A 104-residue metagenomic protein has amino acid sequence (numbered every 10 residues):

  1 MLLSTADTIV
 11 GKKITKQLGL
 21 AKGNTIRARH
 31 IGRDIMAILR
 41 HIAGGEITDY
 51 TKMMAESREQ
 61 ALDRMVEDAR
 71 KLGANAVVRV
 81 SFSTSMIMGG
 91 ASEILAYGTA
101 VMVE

Functional and structural regions predicted by a protein language model:
M1-R33, K71, N75, I94-E104: N-terminal presequence-like segments and the immediate start of the first folded domain
A6-I9, F82-I87: Short, solvent-exposed loop/turn elements at beta->coil junctions and helix N-caps that rim active or binding pockets
A21, I26, D34-S81: Short, well-ordered alpha-helical segments
R29-H30, M86-M88: Short active-site-adjacent helix-start/loop capping segments
M88-I94: A short, glycine/Asx- and small/polar-enriched loop/turn that sits immediately N-terminal to a beta-strand
